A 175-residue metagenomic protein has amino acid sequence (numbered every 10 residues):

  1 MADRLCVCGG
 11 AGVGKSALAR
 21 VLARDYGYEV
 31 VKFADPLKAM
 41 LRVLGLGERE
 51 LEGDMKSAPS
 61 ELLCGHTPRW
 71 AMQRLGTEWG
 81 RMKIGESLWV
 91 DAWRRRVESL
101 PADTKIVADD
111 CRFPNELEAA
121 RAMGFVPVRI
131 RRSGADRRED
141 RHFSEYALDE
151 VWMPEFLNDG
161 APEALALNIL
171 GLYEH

Functional and structural regions predicted by a protein language model:
M1-L5: Extreme N-terminal starter segment of soluble prokaryotic enzymes
C6-A11, P114-M123, R129-H175: Small-molecule kinase domains that catalyze NTP-dependent phosphoryl transfer to phosphate-bearing small molecules
C8, F33, D109-C111: Short His-Asn-centered micro-motif
K15: Conserved lysine of the Walker
L18: Hydrophobic positions on the alpha1 helix immediately C-terminal to the Walker A/P-loop
V21: Active-site signature of alpha/beta-hydrolase-fold catalytic machinery across serine- and Asp/Cys-nucleophile hydrolases
R24-V31: Post-Walker A helix-loop "phosphate-sensing" segment adjacent to the P-loop in P-loop NTPases
D35-T104: ATP-dependent small-molecule kinase phosphotransfer cores that center on conserved nucleotide phosphate-binding segments
